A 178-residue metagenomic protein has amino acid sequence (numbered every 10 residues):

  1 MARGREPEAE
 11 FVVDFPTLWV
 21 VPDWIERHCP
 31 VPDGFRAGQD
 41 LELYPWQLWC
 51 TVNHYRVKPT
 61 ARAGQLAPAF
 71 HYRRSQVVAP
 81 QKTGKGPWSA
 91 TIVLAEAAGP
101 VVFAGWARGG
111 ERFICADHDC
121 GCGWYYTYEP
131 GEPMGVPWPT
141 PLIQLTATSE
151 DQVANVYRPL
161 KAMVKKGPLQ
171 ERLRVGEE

Functional and structural regions predicted by a protein language model:
M1-E178: Phosphate/NTP-binding elements of NTP-utilizing enzymes
